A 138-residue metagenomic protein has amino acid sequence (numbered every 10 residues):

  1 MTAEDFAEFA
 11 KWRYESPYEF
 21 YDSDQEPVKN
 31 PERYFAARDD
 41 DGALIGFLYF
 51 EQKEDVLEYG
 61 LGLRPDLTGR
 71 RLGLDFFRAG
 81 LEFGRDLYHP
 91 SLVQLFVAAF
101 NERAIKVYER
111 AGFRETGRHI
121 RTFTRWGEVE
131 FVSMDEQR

Functional and structural regions predicted by a protein language model:
A3-T68, F77, F83, L87 (+1 more regions): Acetyl-CoA-dependent GNAT
Y59, G73, G84-D86, R125 (+1 more regions): Alpha-helix termini
L61-R78, A99-K106, R110: Conserved glycine-rich acetyl-CoA-binding loop
P90-Q94, A98-I105, R110, R114 (+1 more regions): C-terminal "cap" of GNAT-fold acetyltransferases
